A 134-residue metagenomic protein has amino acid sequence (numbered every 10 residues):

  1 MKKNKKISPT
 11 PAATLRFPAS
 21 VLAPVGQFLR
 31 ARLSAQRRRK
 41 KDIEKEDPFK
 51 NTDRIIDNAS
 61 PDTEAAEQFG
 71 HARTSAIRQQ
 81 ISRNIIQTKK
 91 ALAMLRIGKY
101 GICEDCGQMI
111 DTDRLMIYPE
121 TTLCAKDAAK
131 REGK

Functional and structural regions predicted by a protein language model:
K2-I97: Interaction interfaces in information-processing and related assembly proteins
R96-K99, E120: Short metal-coordination and nucleic-acid-contact micro-motifs, chiefly zinc-binding Cys/His arrays
G98-G101, G107: Glycine-centered flexibility sites
G101, D113, T122: Glycine-centered loop/turn positions within well-structured domains that cap or flank conserved ligand/cofactor-binding
D105-C106, K126: Short, cysteine/histidine-rich loop/knuckle motifs that typically chelate Zn2+
I110-D111, A129-E132: Short functional micro-motifs and their immediate structural scaffolds
D113-Y118, K134: Short Cys/His-rich "knuckle" micro-motifs
P119-A128: Cysteine-rich micro-motifs
